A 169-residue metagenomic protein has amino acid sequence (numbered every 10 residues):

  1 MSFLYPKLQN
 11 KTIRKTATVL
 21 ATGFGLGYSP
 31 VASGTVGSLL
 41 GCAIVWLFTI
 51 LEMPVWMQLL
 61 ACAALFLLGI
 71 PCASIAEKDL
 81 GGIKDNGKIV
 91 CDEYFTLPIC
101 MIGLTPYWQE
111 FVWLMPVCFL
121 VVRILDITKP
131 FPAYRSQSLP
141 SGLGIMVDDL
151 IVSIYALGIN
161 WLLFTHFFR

Functional and structural regions predicted by a protein language model:
S2-G37, P71-C100, R123-I154: Interhelical loop and helix-boundary elements at the membrane-water interface of polytopic inner-membrane proteins
K7-R14, E52, Y107-F111: Helix-boundary and loop/linker segments of multi-pass membrane transporters
T35-L39, W56-A63, V112, P116-L120 (+2 more regions): Hydrophobic alpha-helical transmembrane segments
L39-E52, C100-L104, N160: Interfacial segments of multi-pass membrane proteins
A43-I44, L59-P71: Hydrophobic core of alpha-helical transmembrane segments in multi-pass integral membrane proteins
M53-M57, I83-N86, Q109-W113, G142-L143: Membrane-helix interface segments
T105, F111-P116, L125: Replace "Mg2+/Mn2+-dependent" with "divalent metal-dependent
W161-R169: Juxtamembrane boundary at the C-terminal end of a transmembrane helix
